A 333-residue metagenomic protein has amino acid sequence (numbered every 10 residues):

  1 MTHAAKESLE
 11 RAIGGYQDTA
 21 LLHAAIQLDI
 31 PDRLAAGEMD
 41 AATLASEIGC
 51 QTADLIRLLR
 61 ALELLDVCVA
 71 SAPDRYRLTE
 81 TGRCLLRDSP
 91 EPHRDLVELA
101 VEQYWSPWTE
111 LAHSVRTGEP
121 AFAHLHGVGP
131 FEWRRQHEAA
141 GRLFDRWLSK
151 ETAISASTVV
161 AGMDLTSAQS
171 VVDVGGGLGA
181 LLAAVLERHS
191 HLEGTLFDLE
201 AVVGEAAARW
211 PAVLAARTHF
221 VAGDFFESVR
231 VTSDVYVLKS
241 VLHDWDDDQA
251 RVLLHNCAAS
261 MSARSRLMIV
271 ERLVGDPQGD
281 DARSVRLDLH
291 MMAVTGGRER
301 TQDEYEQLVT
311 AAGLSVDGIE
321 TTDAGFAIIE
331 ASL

Functional and structural regions predicted by a protein language model:
M1-A72, L165-T166, S170-L333: Alpha-helical subdomain
K6-Q27, D32-E38, S46-G49, A53-Q169: Conserved Class I S-adenosyl-L-methionine-dependent methyltransferase catalytic core
